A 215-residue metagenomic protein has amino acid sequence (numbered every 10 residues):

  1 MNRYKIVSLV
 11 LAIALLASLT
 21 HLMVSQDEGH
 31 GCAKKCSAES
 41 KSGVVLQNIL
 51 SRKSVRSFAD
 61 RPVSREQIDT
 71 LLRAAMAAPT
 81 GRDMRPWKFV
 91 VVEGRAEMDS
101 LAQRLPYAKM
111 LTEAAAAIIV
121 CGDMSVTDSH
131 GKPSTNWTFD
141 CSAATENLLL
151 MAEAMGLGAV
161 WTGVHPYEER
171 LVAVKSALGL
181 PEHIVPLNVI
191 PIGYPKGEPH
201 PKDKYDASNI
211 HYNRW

Functional and structural regions predicted by a protein language model:
N2-W215: Acidic, surface-exposed loops and disordered segments
